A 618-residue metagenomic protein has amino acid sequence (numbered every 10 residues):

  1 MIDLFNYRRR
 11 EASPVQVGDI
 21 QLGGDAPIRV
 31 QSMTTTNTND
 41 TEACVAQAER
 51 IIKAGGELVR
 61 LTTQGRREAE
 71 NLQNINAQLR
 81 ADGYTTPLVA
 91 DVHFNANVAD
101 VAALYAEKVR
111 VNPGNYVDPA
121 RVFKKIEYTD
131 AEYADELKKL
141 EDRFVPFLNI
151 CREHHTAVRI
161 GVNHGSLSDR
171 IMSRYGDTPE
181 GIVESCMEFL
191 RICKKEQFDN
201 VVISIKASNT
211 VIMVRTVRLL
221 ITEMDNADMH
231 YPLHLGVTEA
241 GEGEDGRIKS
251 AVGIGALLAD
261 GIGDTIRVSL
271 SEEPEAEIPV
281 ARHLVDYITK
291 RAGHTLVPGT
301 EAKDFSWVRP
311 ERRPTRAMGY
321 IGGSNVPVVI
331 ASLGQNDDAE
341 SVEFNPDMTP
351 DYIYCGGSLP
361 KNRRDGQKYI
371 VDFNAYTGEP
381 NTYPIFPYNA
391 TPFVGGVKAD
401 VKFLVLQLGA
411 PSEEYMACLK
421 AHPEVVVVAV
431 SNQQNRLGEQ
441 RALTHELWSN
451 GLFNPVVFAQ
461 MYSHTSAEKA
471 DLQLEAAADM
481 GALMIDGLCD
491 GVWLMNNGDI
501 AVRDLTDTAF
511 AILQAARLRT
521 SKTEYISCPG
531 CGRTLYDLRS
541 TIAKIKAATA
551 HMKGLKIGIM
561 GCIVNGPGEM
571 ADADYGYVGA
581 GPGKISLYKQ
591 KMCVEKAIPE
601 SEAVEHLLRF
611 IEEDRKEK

Functional and structural regions predicted by a protein language model:
M1-S32, L148-H154, K290-A339, A547: N-terminal amphipathic alpha-helix/helix-capping segment at the start of soluble metabolic enzymes
I2, R282-S332, G356, I370-G395 (+5 more regions): Extended, intrinsically disordered, low-complexity segments
D3, G56-E188, G319-Y320, V328-G438: Active-site beta->alpha loop and helix N-cap motifs at the rims of alpha/beta catalytic domains
V30, D91, I160, I203 (+6 more regions): Conserved, mostly hydrophobic/aromatic
T38-R50, F94-A99, S250-I254, D337-N345 (+1 more regions): Short, acidic/polar
K53-L58, A106, F198, I262-G263 (+4 more regions): A structural motif
E57-R60, A106-V122, A259-E275, A482 (+2 more regions): Glycine-rich phosphate-binding active-site loops on the catalytic face of alpha/beta enzymes
E127-F144, N149, I171-I321, V401 (+2 more regions): Catalytic alpha/beta core domains of metabolic enzymes, predominantly
